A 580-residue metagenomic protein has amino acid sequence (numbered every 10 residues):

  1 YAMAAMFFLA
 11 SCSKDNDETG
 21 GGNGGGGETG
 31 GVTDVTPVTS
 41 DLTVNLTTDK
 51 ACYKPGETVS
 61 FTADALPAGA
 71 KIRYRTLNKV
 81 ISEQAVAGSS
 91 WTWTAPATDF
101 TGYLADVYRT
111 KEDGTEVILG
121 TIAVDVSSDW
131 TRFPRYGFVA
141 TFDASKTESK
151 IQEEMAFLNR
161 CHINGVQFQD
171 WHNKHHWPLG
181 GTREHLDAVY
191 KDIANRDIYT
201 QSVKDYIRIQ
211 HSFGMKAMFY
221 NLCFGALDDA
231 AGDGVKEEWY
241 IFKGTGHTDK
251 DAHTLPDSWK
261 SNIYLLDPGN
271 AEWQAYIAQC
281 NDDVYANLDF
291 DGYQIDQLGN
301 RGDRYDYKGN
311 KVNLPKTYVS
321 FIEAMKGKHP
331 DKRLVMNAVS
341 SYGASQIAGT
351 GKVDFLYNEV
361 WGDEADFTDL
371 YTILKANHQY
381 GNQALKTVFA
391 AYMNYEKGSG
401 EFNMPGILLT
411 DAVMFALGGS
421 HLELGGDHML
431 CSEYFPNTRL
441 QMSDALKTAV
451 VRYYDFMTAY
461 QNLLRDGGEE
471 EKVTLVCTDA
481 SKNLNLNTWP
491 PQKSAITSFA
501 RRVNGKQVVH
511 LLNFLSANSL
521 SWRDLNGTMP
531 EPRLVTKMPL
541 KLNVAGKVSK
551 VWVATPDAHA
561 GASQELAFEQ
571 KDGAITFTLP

Functional and structural regions predicted by a protein language model:
A4-D41: Bacterial Sec-dependent N-terminal signal peptides
L119-K174: An acidic-aromatic substrate-binding cleft motif
S128-E148, F219-L288: Active-site-adjacent "subsite" loops/lids of carbohydrate-active enzymes
H172-V203, A231-P268, G299-K316: Aromatic- and acidic-residue-enriched carbohydrate-binding clefts of CAZyme catalytic domains
P268-L356, W361-K375, G381-A384: Active-site neighborhood of glycoside hydrolase catalytic domains
Q297, N382-E471, L515: Aromatic/acidic polysaccharide-binding cleft in carbohydrate-active enzymes
K482-A545: Carbohydrate-binding surface patches
E569-P580: C-terminal beta-strand-rich structural cap/linker in extracellular carbohydrate-active enzymes
